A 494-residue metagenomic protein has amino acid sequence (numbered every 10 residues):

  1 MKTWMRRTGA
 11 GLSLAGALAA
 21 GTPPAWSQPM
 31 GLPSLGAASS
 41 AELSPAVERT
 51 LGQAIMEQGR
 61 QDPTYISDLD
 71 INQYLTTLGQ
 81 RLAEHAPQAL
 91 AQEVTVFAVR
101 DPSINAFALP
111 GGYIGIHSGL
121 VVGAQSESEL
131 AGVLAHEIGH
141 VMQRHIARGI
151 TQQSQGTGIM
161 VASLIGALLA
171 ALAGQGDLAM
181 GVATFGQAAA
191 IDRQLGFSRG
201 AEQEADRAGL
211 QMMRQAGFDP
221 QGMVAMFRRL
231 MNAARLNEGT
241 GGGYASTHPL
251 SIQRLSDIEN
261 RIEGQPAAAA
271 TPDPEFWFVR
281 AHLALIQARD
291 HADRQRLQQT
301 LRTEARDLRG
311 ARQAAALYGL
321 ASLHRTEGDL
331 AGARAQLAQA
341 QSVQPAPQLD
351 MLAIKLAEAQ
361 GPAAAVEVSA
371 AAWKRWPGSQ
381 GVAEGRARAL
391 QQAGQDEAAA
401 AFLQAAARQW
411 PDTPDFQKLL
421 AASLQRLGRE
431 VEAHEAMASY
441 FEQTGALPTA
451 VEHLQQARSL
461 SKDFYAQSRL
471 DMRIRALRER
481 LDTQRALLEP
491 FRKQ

Functional and structural regions predicted by a protein language model:
K2-F107, I191, A233-L236, T300-L301 (+10 more regions): Hydrophobic or amphipathic, alpha-helical segments that drive membrane association/targeting
L35-A38, Q53, Y65, Q73 (+7 more regions): Extracytoplasmic and endomembrane cell-envelope/extracellular-matrix remodeling and assembly machinery
D62-N72, H85-V96, I150-Q152, D177-G181 (+1 more regions): Surface-exposed patches in mature extracellular/periplasmic domains of secreted proteins
G115-G132, L195-G200: Short pre-active-site segment immediately N-terminal to the catalytic Zn-binding motif
I116, G132-H140, R144-H145, A205: Active-site recognition of the HExxH zinc-binding catalytic motif
S128, I138-Q155, A173: Catalytic Zn2+-binding segment of zinc metalloproteases
G158-A173, G181-A190: Membrane-active amphipathic alpha-helices enriched in small hydrophobic residues
